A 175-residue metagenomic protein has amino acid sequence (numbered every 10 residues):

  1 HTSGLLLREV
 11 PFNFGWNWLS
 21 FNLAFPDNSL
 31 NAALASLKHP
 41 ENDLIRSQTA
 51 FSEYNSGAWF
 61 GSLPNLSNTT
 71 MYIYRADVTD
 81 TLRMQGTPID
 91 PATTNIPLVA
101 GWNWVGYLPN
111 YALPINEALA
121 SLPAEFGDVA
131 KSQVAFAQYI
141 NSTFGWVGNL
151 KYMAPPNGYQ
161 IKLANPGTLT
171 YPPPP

Functional and structural regions predicted by a protein language model:
T2-P175: N-terminal exported-region signature
